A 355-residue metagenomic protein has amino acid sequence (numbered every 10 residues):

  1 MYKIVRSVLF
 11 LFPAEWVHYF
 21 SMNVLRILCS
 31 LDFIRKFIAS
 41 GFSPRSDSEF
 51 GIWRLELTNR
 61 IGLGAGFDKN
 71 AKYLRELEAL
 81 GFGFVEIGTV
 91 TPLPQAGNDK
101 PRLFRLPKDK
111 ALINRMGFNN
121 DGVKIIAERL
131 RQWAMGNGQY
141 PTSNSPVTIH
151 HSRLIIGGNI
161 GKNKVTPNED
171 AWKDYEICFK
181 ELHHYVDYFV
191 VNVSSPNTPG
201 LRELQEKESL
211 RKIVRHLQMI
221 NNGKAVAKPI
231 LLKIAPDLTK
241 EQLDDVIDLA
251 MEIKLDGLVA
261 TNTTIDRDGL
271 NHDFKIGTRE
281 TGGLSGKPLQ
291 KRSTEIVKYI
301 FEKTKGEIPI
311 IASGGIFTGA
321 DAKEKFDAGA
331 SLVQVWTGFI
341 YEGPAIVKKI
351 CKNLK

Functional and structural regions predicted by a protein language model:
R26-C29, F33-S43, S195-E206, L249-G306 (+1 more regions): Glycine/Thr-rich beta-alpha phosphate-binding loop at enzyme active sites
R54-L63, R153-G158, G223-L238, I300-A312: Short beta-strand/loop segments at the ligand-binding rim of alpha/beta enzyme cores
N70-A79, L238-E252, E302, G306 (+1 more regions): Catalytic cores of alpha/beta
G83-Q95, V193-S195, G257-I265, G315-I316 (+1 more regions): Glycine-rich phosphate-binding active-site loops on the catalytic face of alpha/beta enzymes
G88-A134: A gly/proline- and charged-residue-enriched helix-loop-helix capping module
P94-K110, D268-G282, T337-K355: C-terminal helical cap(s) of enzyme catalytic domains, especially alpha/beta-barrels
Q132-S152: Arg/Gly-rich low-complexity intrinsically disordered repeat tracts
N163-Y175, R202-E203, S209, L231-E252: Active-site glycine- and acidic-residue-rich loops that bind and position anionic ligands or nucleotide-like cofactors
